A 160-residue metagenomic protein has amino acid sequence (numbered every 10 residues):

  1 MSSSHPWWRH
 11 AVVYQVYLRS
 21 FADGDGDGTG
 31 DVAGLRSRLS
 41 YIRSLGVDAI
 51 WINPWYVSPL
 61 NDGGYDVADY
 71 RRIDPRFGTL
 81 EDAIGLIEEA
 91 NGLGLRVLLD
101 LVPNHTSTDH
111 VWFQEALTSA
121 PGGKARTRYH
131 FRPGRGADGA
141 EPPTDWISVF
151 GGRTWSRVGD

Functional and structural regions predicted by a protein language model:
S2-D160: Acidic/aromatic-lined carbohydrate-recognition and catalytic surfaces of CAZymes acting on diverse glycans
